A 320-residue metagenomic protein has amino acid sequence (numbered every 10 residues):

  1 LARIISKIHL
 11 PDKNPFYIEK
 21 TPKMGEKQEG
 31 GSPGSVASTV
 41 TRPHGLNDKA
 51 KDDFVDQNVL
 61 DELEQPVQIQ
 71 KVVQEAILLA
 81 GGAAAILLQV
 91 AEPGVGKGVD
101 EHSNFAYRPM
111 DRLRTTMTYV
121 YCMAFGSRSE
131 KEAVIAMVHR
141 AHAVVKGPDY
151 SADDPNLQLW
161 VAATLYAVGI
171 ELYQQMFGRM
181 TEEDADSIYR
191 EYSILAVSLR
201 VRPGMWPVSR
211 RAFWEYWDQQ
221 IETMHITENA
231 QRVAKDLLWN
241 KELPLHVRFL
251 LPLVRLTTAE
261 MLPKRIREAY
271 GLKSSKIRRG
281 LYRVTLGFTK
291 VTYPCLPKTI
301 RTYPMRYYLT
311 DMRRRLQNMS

Functional and structural regions predicted by a protein language model:
L1-D12: Extreme N-terminal basic, low-complexity initiation segments that serve as generic localization/processing leaders
I8-H9, P22, H44: Intrinsic-disorder/low-complexity peptide segments enriched for small residues
N14, G25-S320: Mature, function-bearing regions of proteins
